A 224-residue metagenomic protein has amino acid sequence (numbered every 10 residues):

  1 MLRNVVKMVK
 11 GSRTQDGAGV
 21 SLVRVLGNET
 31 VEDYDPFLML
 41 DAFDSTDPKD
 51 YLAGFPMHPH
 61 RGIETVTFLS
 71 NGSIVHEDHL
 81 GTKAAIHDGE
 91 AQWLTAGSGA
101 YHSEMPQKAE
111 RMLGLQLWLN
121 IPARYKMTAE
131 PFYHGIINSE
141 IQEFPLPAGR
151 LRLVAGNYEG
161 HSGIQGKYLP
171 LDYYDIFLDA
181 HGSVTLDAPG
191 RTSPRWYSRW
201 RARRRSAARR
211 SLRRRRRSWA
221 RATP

Functional and structural regions predicted by a protein language model:
M1-S12: Short, Gly/Pro- and small/polar-rich lid/capping loops
Q15-S70, I141-D187: A short glycine-rich, His/Asp/Glu-containing loop-to-beta-strand
S45-A109: Extended, compositionally biased flexible segments
P59-I74, W118-A123, Y173-D179, T192-S206: Short, conserved beta-strand element in jelly-roll/cupin
E64, A84, E90-Q92, H102 (+6 more regions): Generic beta-strand structural signal
E77-T95, L178, S183, P189-G190 (+2 more regions): Short acidic-glycine-tyrosine-enriched beta hairpin
G97-Y125, R210-L212, R221-P224: Ligand-binding loop in jelly-roll beta-barrel domains
L113, W118-Y133, I137-E143: Phosphate/pyrophosphate-binding betaalpha-module
